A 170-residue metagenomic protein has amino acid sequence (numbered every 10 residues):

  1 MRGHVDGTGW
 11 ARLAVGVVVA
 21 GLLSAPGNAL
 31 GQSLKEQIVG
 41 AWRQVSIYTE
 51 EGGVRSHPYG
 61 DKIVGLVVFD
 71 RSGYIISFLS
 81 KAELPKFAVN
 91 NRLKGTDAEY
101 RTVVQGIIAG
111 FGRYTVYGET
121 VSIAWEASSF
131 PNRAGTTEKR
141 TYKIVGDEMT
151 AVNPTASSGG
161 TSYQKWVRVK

Functional and structural regions predicted by a protein language model:
M1-W10: N-terminal secretory signal peptides that target proteins for export/translocation
R12-A25: Bacterial N-terminal signal peptides
G27-K170: Lipid interaction determinants
